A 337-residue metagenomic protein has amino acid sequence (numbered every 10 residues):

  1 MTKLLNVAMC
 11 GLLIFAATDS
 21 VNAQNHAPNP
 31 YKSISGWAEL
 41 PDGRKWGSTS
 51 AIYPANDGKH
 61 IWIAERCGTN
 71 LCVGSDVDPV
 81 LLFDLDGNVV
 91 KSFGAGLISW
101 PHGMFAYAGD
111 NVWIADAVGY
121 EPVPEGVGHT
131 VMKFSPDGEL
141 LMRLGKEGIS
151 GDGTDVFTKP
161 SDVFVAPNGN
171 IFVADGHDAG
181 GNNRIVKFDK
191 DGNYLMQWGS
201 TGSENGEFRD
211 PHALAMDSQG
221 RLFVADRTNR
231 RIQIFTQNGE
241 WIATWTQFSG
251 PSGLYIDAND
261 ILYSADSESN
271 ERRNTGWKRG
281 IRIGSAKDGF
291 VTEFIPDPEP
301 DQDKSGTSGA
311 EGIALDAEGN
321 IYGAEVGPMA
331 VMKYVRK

Functional and structural regions predicted by a protein language model:
M1-L5: Positively charged n-region of N-terminal signal peptides that target proteins for export
N6-A16: Bacterial N-terminal signal peptides
T18-A23: Sec/Tat signal peptide C-region and signal peptidase I cleavage site
Q24-K337: Eukaryotic scaffold repeat domains enriched in small/polar residues
